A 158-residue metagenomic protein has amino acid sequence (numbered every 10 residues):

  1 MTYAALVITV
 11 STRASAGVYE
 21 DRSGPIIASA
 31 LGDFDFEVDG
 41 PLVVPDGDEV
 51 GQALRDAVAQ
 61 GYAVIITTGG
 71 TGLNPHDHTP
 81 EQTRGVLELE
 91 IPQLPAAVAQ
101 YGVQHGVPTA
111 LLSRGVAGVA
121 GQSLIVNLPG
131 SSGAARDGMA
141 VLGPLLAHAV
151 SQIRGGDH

Functional and structural regions predicted by a protein language model:
M1-H158: Non-catalytic beta/alpha edge segments that cap or flank active sites
